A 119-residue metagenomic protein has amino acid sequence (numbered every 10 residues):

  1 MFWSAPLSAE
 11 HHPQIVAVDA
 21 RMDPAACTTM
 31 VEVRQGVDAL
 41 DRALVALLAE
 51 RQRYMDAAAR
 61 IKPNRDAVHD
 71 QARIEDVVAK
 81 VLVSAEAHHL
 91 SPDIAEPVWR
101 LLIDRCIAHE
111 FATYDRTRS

Functional and structural regions predicted by a protein language model:
F2-S119: Domain-level signature for soluble enzymes in the chorismate/prephenate branch of the shikimate pathway
